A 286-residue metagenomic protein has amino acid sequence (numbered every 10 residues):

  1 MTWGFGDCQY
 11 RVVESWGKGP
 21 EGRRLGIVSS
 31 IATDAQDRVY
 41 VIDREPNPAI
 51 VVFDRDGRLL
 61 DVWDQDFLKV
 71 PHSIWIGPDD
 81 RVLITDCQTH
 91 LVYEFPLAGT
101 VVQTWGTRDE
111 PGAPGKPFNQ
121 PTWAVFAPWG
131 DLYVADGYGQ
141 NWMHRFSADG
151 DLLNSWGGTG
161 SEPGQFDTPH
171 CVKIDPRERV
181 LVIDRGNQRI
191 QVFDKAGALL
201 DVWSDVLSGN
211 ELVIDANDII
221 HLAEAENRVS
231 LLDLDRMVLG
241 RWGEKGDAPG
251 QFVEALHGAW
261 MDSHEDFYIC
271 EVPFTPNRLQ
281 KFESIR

Functional and structural regions predicted by a protein language model:
M1-R286: Eukaryotic scaffold repeat domains enriched in small/polar residues
